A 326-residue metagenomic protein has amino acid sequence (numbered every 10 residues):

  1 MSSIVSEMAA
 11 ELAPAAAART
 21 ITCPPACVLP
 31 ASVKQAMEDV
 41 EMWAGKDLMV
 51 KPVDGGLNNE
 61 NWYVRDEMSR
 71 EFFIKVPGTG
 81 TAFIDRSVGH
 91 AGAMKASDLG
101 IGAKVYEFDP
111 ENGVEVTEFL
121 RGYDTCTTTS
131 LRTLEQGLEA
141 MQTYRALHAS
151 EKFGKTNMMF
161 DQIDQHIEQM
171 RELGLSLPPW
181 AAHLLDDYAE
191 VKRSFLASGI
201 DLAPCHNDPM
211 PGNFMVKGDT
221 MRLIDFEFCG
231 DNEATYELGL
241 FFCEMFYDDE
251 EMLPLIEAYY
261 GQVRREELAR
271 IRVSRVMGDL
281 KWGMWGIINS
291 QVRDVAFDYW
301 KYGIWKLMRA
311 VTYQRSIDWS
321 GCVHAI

Functional and structural regions predicted by a protein language model:
M1-G45, A310-I326: Regulatory N- and C-terminal appendages and interdomain linkers associated with kinase/kinase-like NTP transferase
V5, I21, P179-A182, W285-I326: ATP/Mg2+ or Mg2+-diphosphate-binding catalytic cores that bind nucleotide phosphates or diphosphates via glycine-rich
A26-M49, A149-N207, K217, V263-R265: An alpha-helical support segment within catalytic cores of ATP-dependent transferases
E41, G100, Y144-K152, F195 (+5 more regions): A general structural signal marking secondary-structure boundaries and capping sites
K51-F160, E168-Q169, G174-A182: ATP-binding pocket architecture of kinase catalytic cores
P52-I74, A189-L238: Active-site acidic catalytic loop and adjacent metal/ATP-binding pocket of ATP-dependent phosphoryl transfer enzymes
E190, G218-D219, M252-R270, T312-W319: Short amphipathic alpha-helical segments and their helix-coil junctions
T235-R265, V276-D294, M308-R309: Active-site activation/catalytic loop segments of kinase-like enzymes and analogous catalytic loops in related
